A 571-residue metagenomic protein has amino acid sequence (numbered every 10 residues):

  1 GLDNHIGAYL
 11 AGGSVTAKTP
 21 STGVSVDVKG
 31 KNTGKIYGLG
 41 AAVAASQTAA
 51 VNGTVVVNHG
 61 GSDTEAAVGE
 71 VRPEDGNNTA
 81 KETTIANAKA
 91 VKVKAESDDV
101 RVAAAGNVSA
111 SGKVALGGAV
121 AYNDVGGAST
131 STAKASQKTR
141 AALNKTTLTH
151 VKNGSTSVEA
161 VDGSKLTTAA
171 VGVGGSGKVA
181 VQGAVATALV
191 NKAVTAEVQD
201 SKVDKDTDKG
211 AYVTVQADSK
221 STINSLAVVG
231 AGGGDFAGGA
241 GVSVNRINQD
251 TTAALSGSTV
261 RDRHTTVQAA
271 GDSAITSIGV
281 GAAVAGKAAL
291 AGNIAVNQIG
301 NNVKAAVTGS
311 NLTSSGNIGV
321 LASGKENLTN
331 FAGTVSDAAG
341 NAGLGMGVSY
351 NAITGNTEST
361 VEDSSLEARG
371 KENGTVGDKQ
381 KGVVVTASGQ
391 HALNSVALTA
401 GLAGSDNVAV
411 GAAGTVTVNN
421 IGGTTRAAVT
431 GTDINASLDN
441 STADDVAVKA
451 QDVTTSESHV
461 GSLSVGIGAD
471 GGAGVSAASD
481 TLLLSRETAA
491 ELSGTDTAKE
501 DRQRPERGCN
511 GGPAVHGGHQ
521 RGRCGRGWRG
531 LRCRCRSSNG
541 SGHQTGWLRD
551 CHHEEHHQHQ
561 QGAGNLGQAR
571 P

Functional and structural regions predicted by a protein language model:
G1-P571: Low-complexity, glycine- and small/polar-enriched segments
